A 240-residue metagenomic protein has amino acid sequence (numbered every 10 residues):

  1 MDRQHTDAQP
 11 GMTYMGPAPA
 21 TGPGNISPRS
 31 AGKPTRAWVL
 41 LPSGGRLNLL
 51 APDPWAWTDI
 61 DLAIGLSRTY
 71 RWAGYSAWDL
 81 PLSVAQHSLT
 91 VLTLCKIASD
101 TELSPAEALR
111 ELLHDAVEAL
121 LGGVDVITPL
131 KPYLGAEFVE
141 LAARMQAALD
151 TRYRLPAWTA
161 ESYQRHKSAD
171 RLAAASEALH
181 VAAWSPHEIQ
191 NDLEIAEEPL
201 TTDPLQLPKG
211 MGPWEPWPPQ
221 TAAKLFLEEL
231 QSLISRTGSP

Functional and structural regions predicted by a protein language model:
D2-P240: Metal-dependent phosphohydrolase cores
